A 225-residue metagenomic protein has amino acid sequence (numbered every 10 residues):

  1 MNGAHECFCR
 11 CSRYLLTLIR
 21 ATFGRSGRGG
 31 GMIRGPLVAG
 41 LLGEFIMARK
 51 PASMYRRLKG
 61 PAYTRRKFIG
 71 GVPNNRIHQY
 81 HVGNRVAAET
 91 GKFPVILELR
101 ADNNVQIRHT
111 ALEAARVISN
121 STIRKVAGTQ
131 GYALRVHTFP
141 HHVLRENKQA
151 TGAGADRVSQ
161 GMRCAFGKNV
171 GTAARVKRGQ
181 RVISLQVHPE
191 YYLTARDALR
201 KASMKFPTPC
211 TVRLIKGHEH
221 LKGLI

Functional and structural regions predicted by a protein language model:
C7-C11: Cysteine-centered motifs
L15, F23, I33-I225: Ribosome-associated RNA-binding proteins
R28-G30: Intrinsically disordered, glycine-rich low-complexity segments
